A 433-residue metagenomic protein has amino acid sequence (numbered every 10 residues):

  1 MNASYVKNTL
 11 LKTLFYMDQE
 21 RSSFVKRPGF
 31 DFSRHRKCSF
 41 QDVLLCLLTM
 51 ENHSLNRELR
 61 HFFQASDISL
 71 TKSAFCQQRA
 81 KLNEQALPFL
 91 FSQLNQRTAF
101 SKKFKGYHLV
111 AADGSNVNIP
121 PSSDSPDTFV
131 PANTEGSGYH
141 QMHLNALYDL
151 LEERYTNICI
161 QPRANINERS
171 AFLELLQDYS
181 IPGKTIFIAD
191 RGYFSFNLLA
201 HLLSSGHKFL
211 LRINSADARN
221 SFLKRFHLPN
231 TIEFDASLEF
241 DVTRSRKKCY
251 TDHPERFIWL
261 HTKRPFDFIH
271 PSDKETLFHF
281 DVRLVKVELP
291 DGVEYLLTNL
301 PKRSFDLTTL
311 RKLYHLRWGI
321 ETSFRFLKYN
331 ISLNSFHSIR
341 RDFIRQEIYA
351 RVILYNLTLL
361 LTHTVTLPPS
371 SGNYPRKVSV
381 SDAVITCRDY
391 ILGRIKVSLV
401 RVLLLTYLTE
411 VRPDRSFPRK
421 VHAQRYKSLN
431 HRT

Functional and structural regions predicted by a protein language model:
M1-L55, H61, S66-L70, A74-L82 (+5 more regions): Single, function-defining residue in the core of a domain
S92-K102: A short, well-structured juxtamembrane/interface segment
H108-V110: Conserved beta-strand elements of the Class I
